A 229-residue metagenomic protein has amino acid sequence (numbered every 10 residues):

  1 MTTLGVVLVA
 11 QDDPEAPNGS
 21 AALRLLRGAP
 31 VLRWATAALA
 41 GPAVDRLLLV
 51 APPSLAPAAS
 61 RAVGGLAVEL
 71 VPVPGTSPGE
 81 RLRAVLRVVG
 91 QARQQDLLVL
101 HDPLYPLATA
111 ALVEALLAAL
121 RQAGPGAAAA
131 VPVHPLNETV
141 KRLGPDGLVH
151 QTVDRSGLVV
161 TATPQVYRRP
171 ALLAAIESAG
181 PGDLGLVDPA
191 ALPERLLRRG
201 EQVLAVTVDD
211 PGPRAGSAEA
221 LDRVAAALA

Functional and structural regions predicted by a protein language model:
M1-A58: N-terminal glycine-rich phosphate-binding loop and ensuing alpha1 helix
L32, V85, H101-D102, P135 (+2 more regions): Residue-level signal for inorganic ion chemistry
A43, V63-A67, R199: Short, structured coil segments at secondary-structure junctions
A43-L48, A128, D210-G212: Short active-site oxyanion
A62-L98: Short phosphate-binding loop-to-helix
A92-P106, A110: Short beta-strand-to-loop acidic/aromatic patch adjacent to the donor-nucleotide binding site
L107-T207, A226: Conserved core of the sugar-phosphate nucleotidyltransferase
G212-A229: Hydrophobic helical membrane-anchoring modules
